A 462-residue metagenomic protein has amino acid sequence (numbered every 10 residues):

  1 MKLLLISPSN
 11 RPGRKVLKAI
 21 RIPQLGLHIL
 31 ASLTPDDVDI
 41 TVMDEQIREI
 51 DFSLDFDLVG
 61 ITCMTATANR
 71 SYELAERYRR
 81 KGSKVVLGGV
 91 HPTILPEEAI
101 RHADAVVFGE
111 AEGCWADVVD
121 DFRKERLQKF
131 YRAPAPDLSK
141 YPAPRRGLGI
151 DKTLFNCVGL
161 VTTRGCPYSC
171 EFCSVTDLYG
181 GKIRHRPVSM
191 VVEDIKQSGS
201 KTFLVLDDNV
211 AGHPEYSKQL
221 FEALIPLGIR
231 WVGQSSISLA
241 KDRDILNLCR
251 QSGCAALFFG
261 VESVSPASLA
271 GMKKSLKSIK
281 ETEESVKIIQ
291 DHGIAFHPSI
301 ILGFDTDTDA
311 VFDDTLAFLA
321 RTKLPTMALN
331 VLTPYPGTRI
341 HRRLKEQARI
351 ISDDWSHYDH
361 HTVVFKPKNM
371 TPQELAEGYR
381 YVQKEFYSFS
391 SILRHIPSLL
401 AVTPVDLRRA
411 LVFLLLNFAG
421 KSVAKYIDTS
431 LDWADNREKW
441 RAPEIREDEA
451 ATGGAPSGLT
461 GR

Functional and structural regions predicted by a protein language model:
M1-G199: Acidic, low-complexity intrinsically disordered segments
K2-L5, D36-V42, F122, I150-K152 (+2 more regions): Radical SAM enzyme core and accessory elements
L3, I40-T41, V85, F203 (+3 more regions): Hydrophobic anchor at the start of a short beta-strand that flanks the dinucleotide cofactor-binding loop
P8, P12-G13, E98, E215 (+5 more regions): Flexible glycine/acidic-rich beta-alpha junction loops that bind and position SAM and/or redox cofactors in anaerobic
L33, D37, R77, K81 (+10 more regions): Alpha-helical structural signal in soluble globular domains
V86-L87, V107, K129-Y131, V232-Q234 (+3 more regions): Structural detector of well-ordered beta-strand residues that form the stable sheet scaffold of enzyme domains
E98-D117, L248-F258, D314-L329: Structural recognition of alpha->loop->beta junctions
A143-H297, L302-F304, T308-A317: Radical SAM [4Fe-4S] cluster-binding motif and immediate context
